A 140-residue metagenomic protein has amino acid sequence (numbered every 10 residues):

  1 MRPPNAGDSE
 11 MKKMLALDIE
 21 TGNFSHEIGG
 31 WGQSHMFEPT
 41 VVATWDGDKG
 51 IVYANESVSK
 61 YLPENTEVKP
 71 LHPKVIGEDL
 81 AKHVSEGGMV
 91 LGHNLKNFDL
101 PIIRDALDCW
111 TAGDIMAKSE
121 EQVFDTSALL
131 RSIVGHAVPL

Functional and structural regions predicted by a protein language model:
R2-H83: Conserved RNase H-like, two-metal-ion catalytic cores of nucleic-acid enzymes
D48-P139: Conserved DEDDh/DEDDy metal-dependent 3′-5′ exonuclease domain
